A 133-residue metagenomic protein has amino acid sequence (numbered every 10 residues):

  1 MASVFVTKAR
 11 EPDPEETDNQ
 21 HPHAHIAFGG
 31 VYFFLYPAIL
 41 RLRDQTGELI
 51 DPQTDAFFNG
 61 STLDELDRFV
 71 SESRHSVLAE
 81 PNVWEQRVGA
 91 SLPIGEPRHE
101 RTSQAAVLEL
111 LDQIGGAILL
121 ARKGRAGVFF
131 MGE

Functional and structural regions predicted by a protein language model:
M1-G124, F129, E133: Acidic (Asp/Glu-rich) sequence patches and key acidic residues that form negatively charged surfaces used
